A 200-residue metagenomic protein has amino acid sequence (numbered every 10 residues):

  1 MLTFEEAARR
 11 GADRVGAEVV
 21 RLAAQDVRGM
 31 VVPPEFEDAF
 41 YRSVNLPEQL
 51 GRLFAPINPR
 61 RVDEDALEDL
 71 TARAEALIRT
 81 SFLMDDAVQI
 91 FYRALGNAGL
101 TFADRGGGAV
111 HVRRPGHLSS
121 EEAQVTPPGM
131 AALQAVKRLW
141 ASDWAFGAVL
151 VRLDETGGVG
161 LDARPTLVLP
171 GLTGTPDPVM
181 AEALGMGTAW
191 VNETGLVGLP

Functional and structural regions predicted by a protein language model:
M1-L167, T175-P176: N-terminal beta-alpha lobe that positions the nucleotide/phosphoryl donor in ATP/NTP-coupled carboxylate activation
A148-V149, L153-G157, L161, T173-P200: ATP-dependent carboxylate/acyl-activation modules
P170: Conserved short secondary-structure elements within globular domains
